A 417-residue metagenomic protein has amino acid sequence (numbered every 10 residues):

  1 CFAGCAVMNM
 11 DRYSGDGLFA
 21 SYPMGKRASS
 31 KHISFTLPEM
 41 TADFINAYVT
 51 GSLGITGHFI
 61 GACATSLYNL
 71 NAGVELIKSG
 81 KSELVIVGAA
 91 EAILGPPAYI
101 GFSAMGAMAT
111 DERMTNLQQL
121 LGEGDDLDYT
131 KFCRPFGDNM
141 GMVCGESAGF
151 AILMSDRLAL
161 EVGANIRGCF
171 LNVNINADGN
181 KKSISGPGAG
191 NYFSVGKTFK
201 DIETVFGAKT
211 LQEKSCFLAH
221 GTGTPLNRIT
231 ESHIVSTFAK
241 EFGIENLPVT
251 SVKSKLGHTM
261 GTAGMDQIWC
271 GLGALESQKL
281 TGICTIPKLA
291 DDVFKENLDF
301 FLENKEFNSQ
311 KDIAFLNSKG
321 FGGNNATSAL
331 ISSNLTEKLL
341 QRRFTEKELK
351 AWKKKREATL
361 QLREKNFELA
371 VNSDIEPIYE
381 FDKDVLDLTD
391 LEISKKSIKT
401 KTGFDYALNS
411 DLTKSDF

Functional and structural regions predicted by a protein language model:
C1, S66, G73, F102 (+6 more regions): Conserved small-residue
C1-F59, L84, A90-G101, E203-H233 (+1 more regions): Conserved beta-ketoacyl condensing-enzyme motif
F2, V74, K78-K81, Y99 (+5 more regions): Nucleic-acid-interacting cores, centered on viral/eukaryotic replication and modification enzymes
M8-Y22, K26-A72, M105-V143, I234-D266: Conserved catalytic cysteine-centered active-site region of acyl-thioester-dependent Claisen-condensing enzymes
P38, A42, N46-V49, G57-E91 (+4 more regions): Active-site-proximal alpha-helical scaffold in enzymes
A62, K182, L256-G261, S318-N324: Glycine-rich phosphate/pyrophosphate-binding beta-alpha loops
K81-V143, V173-G188, A219-R228, E245-L298: Acyl-CoA/ACP chain-elongation machinery
R113-A208, S215-C216, S333-S394, I398: Condensing-enzyme catalytic core mediating Claisen C-C bond formation in acyl metabolism
